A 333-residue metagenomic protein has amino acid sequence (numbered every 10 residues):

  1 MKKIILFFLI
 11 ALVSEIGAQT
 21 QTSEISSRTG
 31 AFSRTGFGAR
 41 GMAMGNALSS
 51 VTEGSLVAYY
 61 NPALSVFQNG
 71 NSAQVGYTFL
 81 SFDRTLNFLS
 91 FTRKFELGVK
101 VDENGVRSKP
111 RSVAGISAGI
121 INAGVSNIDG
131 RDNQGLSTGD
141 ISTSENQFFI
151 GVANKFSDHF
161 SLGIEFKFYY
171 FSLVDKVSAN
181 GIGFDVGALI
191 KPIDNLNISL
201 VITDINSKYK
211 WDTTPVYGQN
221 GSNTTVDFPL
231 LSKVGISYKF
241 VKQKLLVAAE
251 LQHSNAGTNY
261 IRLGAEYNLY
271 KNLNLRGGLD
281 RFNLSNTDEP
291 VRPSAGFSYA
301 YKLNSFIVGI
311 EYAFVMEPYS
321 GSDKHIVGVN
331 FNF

Functional and structural regions predicted by a protein language model:
I4-V13: Sec-dependent N-terminal signal peptides
S14-A18: Sec/Tat signal peptide C-region and signal peptidase I cleavage site
Q19-F333: Subset of outer-membrane beta-barrel
